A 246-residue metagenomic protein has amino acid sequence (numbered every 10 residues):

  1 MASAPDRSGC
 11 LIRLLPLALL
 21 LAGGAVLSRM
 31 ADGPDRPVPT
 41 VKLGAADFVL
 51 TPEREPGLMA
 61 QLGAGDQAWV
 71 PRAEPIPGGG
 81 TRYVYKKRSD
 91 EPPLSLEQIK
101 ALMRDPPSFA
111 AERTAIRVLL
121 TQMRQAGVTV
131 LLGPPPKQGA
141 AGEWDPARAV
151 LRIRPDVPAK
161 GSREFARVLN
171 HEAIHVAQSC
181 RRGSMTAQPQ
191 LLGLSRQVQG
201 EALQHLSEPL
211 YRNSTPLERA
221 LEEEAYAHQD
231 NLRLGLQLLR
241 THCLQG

Functional and structural regions predicted by a protein language model:
M1-Y83: N-terminal low-structure segments adjacent to metalloprotease catalytic domains across cellular compartments
C10, P16, V26, A126 (+2 more regions): Metalloprotease/metallohydrolase-associated module, dominated by Zn2+-dependent proteases
D35, T51-A149: Auxiliary, metal-adjacent structural segments of Zn-dependent hydrolase domains
T114, V118, E164, V168 (+3 more regions): Extracytoplasmic/secreted proteins, especially bacterial periplasmic and envelope-associated proteins
P134-P136, P155-V157, C180-G183: A mature extracytoplasmic/lumenal domain signature
G142-V150, V198-H205: Short alpha-helical hairpin
R152-L169: Short pre-active-site segment immediately N-terminal to the catalytic Zn-binding motif
E172-Q190: Catalytic Zn2+-binding segment of zinc metalloproteases
